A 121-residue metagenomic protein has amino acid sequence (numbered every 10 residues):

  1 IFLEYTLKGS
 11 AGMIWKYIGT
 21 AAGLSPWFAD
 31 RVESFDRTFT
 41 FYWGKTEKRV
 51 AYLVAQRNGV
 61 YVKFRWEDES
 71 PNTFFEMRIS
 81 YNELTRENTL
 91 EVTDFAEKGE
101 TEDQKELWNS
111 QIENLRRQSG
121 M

Functional and structural regions predicted by a protein language model:
I1-E33: Hydrophobic ligand-binding cavity/cleft-lining segments
I1-F2, G9-M13, E87-A96, G120: Short, charged low-complexity linear motifs
M13-I18, L24, F39, L53 (+2 more regions): Hydrophobic pocket/interface hotspot
W27, R65, W108: Aromatic/pi-system hotspot detector in well-structured domains
E33, T40-K98: Hydrophobic-ligand binding "helix-grip"
T93-M121: A conserved amphipathic terminal alpha-helix motif
